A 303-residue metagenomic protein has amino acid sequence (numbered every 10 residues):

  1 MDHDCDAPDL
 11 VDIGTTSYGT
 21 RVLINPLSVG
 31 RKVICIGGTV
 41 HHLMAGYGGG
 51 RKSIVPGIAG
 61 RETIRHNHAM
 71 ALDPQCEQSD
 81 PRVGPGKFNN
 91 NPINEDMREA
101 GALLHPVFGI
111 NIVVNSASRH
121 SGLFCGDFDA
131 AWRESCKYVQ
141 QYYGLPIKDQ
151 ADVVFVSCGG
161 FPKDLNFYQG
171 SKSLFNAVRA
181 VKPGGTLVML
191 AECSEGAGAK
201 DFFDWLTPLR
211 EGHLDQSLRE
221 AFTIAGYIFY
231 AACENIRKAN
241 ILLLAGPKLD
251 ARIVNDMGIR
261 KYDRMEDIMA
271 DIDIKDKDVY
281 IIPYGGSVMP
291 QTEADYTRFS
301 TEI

Functional and structural regions predicted by a protein language model:
M1-G48: An acidic, phosphate/nucleotide-engaging active-site surface
G30-V114: Internal metal/ion-chelating core segments
I34-I36, D152-S157, V188, Y280-I281: Structural motif
C35-I36, H42-A45, T63-H66, R119-S121 (+4 more regions): Short helix/loop capping segments that flank catalytic or ligand/cofactor-binding pockets
S79-F161: Membrane-embedded hairpin module used as a gating/binding unit in multi-pass transport and secretion proteins
D164-L243: C-terminal catalytic subdomain
A245-I303: Extended hydrophobic packing segments that form well-structured cores
